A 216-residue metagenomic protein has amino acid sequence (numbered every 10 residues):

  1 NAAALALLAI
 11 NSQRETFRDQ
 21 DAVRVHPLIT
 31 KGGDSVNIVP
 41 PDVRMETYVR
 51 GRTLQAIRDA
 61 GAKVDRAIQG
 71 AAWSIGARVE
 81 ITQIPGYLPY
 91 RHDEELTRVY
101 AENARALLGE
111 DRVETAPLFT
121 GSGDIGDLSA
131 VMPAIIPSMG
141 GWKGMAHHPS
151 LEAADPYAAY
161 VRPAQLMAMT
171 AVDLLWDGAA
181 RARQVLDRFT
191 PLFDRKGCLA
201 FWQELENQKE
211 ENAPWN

Functional and structural regions predicted by a protein language model:
N1-R98, E102-A104, P117-G126: Midchain, well-structured core segments that form catalytic/ion-binding scaffolds
T16-D19, I75-V79, D111-R112, L175-R183: Surface-exposed helix-capping loop/turn segments at secondary-structure junctions
A106-E114: A local structural motif
V113-T170, L174-W215: Zn-dependent metallopeptidase/amidohydrolase metal-coordination segment
